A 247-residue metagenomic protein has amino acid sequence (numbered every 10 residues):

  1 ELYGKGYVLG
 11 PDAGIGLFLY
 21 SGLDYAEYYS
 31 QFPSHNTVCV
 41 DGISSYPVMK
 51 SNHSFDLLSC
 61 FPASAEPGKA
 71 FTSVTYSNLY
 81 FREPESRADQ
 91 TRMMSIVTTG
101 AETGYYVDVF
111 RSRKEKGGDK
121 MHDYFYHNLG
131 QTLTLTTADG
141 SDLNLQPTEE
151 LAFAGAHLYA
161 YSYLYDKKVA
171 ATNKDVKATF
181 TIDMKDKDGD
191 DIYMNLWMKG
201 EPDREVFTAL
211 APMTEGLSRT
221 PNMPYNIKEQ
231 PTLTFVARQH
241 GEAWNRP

Functional and structural regions predicted by a protein language model:
E1-A154, A243-W244: Catalytic and substrate-binding regions of extracellular carbohydrate-active enzymes, especially polysaccharide lyases
F125-R204: Polysaccharide-binding surfaces and accessory modules of carbohydrate-active proteins
K174, T179-P247: Beta-strand-rich recognition/accessory modules
